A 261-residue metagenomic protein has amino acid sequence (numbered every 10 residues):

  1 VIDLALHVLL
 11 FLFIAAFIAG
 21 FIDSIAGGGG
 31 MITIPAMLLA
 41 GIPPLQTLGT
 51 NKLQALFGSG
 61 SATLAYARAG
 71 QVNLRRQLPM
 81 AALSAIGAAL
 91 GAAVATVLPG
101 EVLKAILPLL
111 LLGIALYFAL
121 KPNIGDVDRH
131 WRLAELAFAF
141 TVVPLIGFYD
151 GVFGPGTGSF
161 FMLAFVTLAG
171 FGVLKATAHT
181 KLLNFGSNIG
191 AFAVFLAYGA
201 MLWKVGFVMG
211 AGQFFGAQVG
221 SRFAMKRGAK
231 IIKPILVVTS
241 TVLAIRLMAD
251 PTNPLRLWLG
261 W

Functional and structural regions predicted by a protein language model:
V1-I2, A92-V102, K204, D250-W261: Membrane-interface helix termini and inter-helical loops of multi-pass transporters
V1-P43, D128-T177, W261: Selected transmembrane alpha-helices and immediately adjacent juxtamembrane segments of polytopic inner-membrane
L9, K52, L107-L111, A115 (+4 more regions): Residues within membrane-spanning alpha-helices of integral membrane proteins, especially the hydrophobic core/packing
I42-N51, L74-P79, G170-K181: Membrane-interface alpha-helices at helix entry/exit sites of multi-pass transporters
G49-V102, I106, N188-I235: Selective hydrophobic functional segments
S61-Q71, L109-R132, A244-W258: Transmembrane helix exit motif
L145-P155, A191-G199, G206, L243-L257: Hydrophobic alpha-helical transmembrane segments in multi-pass integral membrane proteins
